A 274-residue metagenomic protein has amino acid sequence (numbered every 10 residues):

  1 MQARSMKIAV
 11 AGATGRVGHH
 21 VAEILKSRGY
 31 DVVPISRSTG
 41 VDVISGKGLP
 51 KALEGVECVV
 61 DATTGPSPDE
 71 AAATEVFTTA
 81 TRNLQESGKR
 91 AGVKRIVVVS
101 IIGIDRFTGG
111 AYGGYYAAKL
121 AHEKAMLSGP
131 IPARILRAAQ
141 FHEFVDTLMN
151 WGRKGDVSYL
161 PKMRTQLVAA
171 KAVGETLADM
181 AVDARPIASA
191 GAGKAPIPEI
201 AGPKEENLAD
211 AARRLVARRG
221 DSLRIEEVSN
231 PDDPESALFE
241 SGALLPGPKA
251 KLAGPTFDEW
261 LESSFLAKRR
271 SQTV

Functional and structural regions predicted by a protein language model:
A3-R28: N-terminal Rossmann NAD(P)H-binding glycine-rich loop of SDR-like oxidoreductase domains
V17, V59, V173-L177, I200 (+2 more regions): Non-catalytic, hydrophobic alpha-helical segments
E23-A91, I101-G110: NAD(P)H-binding glycine-rich loop region in Rossmannoid oxidoreductase-like domains and their noncatalytic homologs
R95, S100-G103, A121-W151, A201: Conserved beta-loop-beta element that borders a ligand/cofactor-binding pocket
T147-A172, T176-D179, I187, A192: A conserved pocket-lining segment of Rossmann-fold NAD(P)-dependent short-chain dehydrogenase/reductase
R164-K171, I200-A217: Substrate-binding strand-loop-helix patch in Rossmann-like NAD(P)-dependent oxidoreductase/epimerase domains
M180-P203, D221-S229, R270-S271: Core catalytic loop region at the nicotinamide-binding pocket of NAD(P)H-dependent oxidoreductases
A212-V274: Mobile cap/lid helix-loop segments that border enzyme active or cofactor-binding sites and regulate substrate access
